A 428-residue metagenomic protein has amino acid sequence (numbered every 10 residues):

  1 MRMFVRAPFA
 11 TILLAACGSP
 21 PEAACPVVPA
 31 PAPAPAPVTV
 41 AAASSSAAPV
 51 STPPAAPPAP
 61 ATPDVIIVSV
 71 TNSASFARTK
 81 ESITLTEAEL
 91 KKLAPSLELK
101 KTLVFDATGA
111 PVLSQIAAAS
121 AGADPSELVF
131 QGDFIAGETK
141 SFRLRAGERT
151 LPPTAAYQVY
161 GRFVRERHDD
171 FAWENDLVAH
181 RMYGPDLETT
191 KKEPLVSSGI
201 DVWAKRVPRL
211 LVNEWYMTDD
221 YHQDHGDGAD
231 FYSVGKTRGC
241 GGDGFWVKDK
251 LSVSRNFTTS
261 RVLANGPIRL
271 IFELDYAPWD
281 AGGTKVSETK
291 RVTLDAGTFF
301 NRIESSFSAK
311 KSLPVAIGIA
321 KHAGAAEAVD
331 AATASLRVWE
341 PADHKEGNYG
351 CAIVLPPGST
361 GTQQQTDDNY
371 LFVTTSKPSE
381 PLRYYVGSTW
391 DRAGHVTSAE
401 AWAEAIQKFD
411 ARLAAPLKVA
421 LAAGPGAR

Functional and structural regions predicted by a protein language model:
L14-A16: C-terminal motif of bacterial Sec signal peptides marking the signal peptidase cleavage site
G18-P21: Bacterial signal peptide processing site
A56-G161: Alpha-mannosidase-like glycoside hydrolase catalytic domains involved in N-glycan trimming, generalizing to other
L99-E127, D280, A323-A342, A352-Q364: Solvent-exposed beta-strand/loop surfaces of large extracellular or lumenal domains
A123-F134, I353-R428: Beta-strand-rich recognition/accessory modules
R143, R149-L251: Solvent-exposed N-terminal domain segments of exported/luminal and surface proteins
Y216-A296: Extended, loop-rich substrate-binding clefts of extracytoplasmic carbohydrate-active enzymes
E288-K290, F299-D330: Acidic (Asp/Glu-rich), glycine- and aromatic
